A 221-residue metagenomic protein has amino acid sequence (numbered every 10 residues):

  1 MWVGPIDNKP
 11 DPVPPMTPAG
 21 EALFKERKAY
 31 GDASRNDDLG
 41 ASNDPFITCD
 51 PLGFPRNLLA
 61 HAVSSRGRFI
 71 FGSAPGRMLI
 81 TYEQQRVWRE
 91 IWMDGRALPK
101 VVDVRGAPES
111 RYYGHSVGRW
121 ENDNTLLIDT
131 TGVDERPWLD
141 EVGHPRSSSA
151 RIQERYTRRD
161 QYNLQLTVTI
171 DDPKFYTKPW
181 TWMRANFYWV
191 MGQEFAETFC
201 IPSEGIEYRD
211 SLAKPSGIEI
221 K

Functional and structural regions predicted by a protein language model:
M1-K221: PEST-like low-complexity, intrinsically disordered acidic/proline/serine-rich tracts that flank trafficking/processing
